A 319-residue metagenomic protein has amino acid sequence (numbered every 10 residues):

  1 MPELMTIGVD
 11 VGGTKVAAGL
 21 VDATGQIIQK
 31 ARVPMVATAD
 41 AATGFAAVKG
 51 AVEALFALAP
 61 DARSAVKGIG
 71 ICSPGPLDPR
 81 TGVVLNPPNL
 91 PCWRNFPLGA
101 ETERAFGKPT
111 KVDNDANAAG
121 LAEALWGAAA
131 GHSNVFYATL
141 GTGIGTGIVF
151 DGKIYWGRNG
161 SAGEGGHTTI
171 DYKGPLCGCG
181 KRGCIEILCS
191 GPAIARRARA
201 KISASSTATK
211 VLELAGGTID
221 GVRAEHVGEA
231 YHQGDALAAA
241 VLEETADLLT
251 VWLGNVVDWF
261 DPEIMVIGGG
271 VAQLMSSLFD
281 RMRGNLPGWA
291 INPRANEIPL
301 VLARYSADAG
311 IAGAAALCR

Functional and structural regions predicted by a protein language model:
M1-G68, D78-V83, T102-T110, A122-H132 (+2 more regions): ATP-binding/phosphotransfer module of carbohydrate and carboxylate kinases, centering on a glycine-rich
D10, G70-P74, D113, Y137-G143 (+1 more regions): Short beta-strand segments
A31-V33, P88, R158: Short hydrophobic alpha-helix segments
P34-A37, C92-W93, S161-E164, I170: A short acidic/small-residue loop/turn micro-motif
V83-W93: A charged helix-plus-loop insertion that forms the helical arch/lid used to bind and gate nucleic-acid substrates
N89-P91, K111-N117, Y137-L140, V301-A307: Active-site nucleophile and cofactor-binding loops and adjacent substrate-binding regions of central metabolic enzymes
A119-L125, G145-I148, H167-T168: Adenylate-forming
I148-E164: Short, charged low-complexity linear segments at domain edges
